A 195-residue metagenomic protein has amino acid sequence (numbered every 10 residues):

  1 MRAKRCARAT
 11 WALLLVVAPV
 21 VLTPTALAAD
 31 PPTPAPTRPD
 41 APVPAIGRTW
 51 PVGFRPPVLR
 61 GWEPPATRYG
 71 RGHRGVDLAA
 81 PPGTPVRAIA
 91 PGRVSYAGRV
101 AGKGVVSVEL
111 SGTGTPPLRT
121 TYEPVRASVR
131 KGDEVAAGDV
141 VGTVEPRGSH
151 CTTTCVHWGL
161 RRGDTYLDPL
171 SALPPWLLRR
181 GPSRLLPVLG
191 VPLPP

Functional and structural regions predicted by a protein language model:
R2-C6, L15-V105, P116, A136-A137 (+2 more regions): Surface-exposed, glycine-biased beta-strand/turn segments
L59, R93-S95, R126, G142-E145: Conserved positions in beta-strands of structured domains
H73, D77, L110, P124 (+1 more regions): Histidine-centered active-site/metal-ligand motif
G83-T84, G98-V100, S111-G114, R147-H150 (+1 more regions): Short polar/acidic secondary-structure junctions
A101-V108, T154-V156: Short aromatic-glycine-enriched beta-strand elements
V105-V108, V135-H150: Short hydrophobic beta/alpha edge segments that flank linear recognition/processing sites
G112-D139: Short histidine-centered loop motifs in beta-beta connectors
V156-T165: A short hydrophobic beta-strand segment most commonly corresponding to one strand of the jelly-roll/cupin
